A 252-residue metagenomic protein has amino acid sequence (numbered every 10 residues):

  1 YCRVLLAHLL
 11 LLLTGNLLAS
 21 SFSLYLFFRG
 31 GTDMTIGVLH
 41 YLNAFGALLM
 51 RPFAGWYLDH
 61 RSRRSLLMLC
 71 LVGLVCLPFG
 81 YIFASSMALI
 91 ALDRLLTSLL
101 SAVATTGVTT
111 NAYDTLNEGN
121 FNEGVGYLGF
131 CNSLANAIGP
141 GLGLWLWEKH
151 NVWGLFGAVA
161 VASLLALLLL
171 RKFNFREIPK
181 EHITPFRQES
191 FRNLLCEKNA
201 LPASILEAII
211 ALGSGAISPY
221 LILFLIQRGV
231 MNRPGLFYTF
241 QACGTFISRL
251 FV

Functional and structural regions predicted by a protein language model:
Y1-A44, L201-L206, A211-F237: Helix-loop boundary and gating motifs at the non-cytosolic
M50-S62, S248-V252: Helix-to-loop junctions at the C-terminal end of transmembrane segments in multipass secondary transporters
S62, F83-S85: Helix-breaking motifs and short loop linkers at transmembrane-helix boundaries and internal kinks in secondary membrane
S65-F79: Structural signature of the two symmetry-related core transmembrane helices
A88-L96: Paired small-residue
L95-C131: Cytoplasmic helix-loop-helix junction between adjacent transmembrane helices in 12-TM secondary transporters
V161-K180: C-terminal membrane-cytosol helix-exit motif in multi-pass small-molecule transporters
F175-S204: Juxtamembrane intracellular "pre-TM" segments in multi-pass secondary transporters
